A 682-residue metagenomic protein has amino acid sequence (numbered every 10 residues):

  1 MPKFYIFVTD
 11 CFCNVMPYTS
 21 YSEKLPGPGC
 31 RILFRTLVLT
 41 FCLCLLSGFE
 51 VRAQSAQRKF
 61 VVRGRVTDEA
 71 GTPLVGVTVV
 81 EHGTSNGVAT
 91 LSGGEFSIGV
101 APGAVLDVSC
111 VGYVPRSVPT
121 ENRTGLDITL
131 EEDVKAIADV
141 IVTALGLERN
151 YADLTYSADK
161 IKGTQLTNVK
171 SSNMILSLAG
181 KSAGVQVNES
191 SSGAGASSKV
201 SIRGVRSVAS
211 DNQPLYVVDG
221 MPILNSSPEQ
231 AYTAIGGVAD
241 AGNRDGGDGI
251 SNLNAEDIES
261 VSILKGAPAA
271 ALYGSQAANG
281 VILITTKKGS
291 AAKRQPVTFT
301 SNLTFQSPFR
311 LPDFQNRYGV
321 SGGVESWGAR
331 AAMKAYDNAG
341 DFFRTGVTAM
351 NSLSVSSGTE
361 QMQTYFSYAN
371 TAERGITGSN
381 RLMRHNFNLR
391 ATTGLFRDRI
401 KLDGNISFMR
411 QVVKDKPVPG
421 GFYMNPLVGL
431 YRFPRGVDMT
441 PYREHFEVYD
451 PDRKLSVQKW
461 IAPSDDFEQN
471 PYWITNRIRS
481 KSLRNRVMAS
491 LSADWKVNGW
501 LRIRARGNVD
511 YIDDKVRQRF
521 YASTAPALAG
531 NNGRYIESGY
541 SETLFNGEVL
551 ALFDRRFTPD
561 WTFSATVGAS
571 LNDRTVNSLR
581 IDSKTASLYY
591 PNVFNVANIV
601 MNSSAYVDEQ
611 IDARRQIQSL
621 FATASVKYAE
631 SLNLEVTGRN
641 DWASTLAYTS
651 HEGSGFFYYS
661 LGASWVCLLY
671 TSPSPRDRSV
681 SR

Functional and structural regions predicted by a protein language model:
Q54-Q57, R63-H82, V105-V114, E121-T167: Short, acidic, small-residue-rich periplasmic hinge/interaction motif at the N-terminus of Gram-negative outer-membrane
S85-E95: Short, acidic Ser/Thr/Gly-rich low-complexity loop/linker segments typical of extracellular and cell-surface proteins
G93-G99, G125: Short, surface-exposed beta-strand/beta-hairpin micro-motifs centered on an aromatic residue
Y151, K160, T167, K181-G184 (+10 more regions): Residues embedded in well-ordered regular secondary structure
S171, T348, T359-E360, F396-D398 (+4 more regions): Outer-membrane beta-barrel channels and translocator barrels
G193, L303-S307, T359-Q361, N370-R374 (+8 more regions): Transmembrane beta-strands of outer-membrane beta-barrel pores
G319-V324, M409-W460, L571-N592, S672 (+1 more regions): A surface-exposed, glycine/aromatic-enriched loop/edge motif typical of exported proteins
I376-N386, S407, N485-R486, D494-K496 (+3 more regions): Small-side-chain secondary-structure face that scaffolds active or pore-lining regions
